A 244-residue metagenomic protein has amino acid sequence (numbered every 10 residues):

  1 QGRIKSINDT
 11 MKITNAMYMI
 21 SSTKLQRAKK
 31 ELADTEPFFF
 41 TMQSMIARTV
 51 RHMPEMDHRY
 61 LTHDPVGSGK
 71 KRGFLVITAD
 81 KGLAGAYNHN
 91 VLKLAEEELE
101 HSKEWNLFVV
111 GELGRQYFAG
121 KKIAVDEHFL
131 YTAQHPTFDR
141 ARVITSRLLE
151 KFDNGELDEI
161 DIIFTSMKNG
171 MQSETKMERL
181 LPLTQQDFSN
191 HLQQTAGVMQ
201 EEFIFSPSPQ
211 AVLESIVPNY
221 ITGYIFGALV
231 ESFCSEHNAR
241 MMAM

Functional and structural regions predicted by a protein language model:
Q1-M244: C-terminal beta-strand-loop-alpha-helix "lid" module of Rossmann-like NAD(P)-dependent dehydrogenases
